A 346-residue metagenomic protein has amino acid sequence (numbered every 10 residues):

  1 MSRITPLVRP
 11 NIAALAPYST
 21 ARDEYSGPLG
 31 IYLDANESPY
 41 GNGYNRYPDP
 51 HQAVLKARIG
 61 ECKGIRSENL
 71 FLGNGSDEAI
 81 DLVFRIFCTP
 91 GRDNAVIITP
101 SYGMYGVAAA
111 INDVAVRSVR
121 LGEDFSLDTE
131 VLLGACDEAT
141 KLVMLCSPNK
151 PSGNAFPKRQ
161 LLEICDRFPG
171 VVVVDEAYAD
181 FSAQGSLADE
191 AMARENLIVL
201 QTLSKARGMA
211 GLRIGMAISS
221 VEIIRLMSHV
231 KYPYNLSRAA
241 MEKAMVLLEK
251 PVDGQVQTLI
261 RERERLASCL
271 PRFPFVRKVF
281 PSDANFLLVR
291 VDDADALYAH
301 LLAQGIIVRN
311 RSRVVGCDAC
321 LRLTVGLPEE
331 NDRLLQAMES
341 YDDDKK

Functional and structural regions predicted by a protein language model:
M1-C62: N-terminal "arm"/small-domain region of PLP-dependent enzymes with the aminotransferase-like
K56-N94, N112: Phosphate-binding glycine-rich loop
R66-L70, G91-N94, A139, E176 (+2 more regions): Short acidic capping loops at alpha-helix termini that bridge into adjacent secondary structure
I86-A108, G122: Conserved PLP-anchoring active-site segment centered on the Schiff-base-forming lysine
A110, L127-E138, P151-V172, E176-M209: Active-site pre-lysine segment of PLP-dependent enzymes
R159, A303-Q304, R313-K346: PLP-dependent enzyme catalytic core of the Aspartate aminotransferase-like
N196-R272, K278-V279: PLP-dependent aminotransferase class I/II
I260, R272-Q304: Conserved PLP-binding catalytic core of the aspartate aminotransferase-like
